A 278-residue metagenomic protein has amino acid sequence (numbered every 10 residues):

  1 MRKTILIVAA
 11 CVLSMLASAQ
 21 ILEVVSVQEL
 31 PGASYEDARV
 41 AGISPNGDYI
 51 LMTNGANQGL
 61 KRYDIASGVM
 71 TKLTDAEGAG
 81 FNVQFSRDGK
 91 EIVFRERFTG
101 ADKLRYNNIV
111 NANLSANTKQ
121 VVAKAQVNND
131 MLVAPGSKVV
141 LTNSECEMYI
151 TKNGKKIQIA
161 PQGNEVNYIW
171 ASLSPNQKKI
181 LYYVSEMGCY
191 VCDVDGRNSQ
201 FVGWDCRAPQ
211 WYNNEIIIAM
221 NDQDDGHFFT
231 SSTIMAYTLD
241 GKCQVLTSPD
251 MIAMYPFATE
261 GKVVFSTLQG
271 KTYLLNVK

Functional and structural regions predicted by a protein language model:
M1-T4, Q20: Positively charged n-region of N-terminal signal peptides that target proteins for export
A10-S18: Hydrophobic h-region of N-terminal signal peptides that target proteins for export in Gram-negative bacteria
Q20-K278: Sequence signature of WD/YWTD-type beta-propeller architectures
